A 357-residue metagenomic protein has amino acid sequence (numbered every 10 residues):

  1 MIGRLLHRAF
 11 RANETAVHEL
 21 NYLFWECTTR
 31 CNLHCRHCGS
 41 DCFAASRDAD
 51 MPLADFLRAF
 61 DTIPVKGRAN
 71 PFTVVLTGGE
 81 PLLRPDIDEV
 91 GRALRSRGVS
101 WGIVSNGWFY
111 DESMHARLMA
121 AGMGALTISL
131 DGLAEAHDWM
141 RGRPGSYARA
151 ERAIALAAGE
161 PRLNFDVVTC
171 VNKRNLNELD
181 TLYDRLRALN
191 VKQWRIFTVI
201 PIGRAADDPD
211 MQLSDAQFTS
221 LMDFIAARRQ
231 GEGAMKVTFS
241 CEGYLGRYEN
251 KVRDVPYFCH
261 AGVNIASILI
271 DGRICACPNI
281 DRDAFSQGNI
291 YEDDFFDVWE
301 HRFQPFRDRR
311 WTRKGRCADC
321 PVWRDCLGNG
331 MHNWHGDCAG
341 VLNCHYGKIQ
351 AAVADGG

Functional and structural regions predicted by a protein language model:
M1-A125, L213: Conserved alpha-helical substructure of the radical SAM core
L5-E19, N279-G357: Flexible mid-to-C-terminal extensions adjoining Fe-S/redox cofactors in radical SAM and related proteins
E19, T29, L163, C259-H260 (+1 more regions): Residue-level preference for beta-strand/loop junctions
N21, N70-F72, G262, D281 (+1 more regions): Exposed loop/turn and edge beta-strand positions of beta-sandwich/beta-sheet ligand-binding modules
F24, T28, N32, P256 (+2 more regions): Residues immediately within or flanking Cys/His clusters that coordinate Zn2+ in small zinc-binding modules
R30, H34, C38-D41, G262 (+3 more regions): Cys/His-rich metal-chelating microdomains
C31, G272, F295: Conserved, mostly hydrophobic/aromatic
S46, A120-A125, S129-D131, A136-C275 (+1 more regions): Radical SAM enzyme [4Fe-4S]-AdoMet core and its adjacent flexible, acidic and glycine-rich loops/tails across
